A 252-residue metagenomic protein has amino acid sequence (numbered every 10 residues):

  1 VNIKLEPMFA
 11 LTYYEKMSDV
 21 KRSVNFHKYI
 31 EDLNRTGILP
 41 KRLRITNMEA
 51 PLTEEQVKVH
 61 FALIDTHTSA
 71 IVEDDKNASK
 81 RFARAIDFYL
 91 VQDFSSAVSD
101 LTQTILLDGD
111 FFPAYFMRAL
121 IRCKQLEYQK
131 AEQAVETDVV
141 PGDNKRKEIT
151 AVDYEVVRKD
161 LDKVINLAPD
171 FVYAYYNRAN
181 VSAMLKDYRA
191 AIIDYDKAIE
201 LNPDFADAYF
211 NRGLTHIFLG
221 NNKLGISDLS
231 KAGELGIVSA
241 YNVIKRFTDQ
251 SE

Functional and structural regions predicted by a protein language model:
V1-E252: Alpha-helical tetratricopeptide repeat
